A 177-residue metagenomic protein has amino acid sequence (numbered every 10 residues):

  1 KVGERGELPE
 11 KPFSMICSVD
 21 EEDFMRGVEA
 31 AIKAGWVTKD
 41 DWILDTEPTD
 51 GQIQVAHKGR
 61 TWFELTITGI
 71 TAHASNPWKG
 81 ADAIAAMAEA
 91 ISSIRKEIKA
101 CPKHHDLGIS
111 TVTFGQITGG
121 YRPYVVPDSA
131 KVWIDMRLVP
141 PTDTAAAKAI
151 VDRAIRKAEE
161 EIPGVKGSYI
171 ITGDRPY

Functional and structural regions predicted by a protein language model:
K1-W62: Acidic/histidine-rich catalytic neighborhood of metal-dependent amide-processing enzymes
P48, V55, E64-Y177: Metal-dependent amide/peptide-bond hydrolase catalytic core, centered on the "pita-bread" metallohydrolase fold
